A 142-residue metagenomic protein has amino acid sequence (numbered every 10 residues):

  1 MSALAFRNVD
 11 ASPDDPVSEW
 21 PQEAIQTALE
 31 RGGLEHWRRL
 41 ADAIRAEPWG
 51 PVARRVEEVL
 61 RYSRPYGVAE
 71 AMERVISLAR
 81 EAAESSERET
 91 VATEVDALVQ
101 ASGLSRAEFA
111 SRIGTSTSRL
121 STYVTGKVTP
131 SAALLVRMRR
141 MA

Functional and structural regions predicted by a protein language model:
M1-E57, S63, A69: DNA-contacting interfaces and partner/effector-binding or oligomerization modules in DNA-centric proteins
E73-A101: A short, Lys/Arg-rich alpha-helix, primarily the initiator
R74-A79, T129-A142: DNA major-groove recognition helix of helix-turn-helix/homeodomain DNA-binding modules
V95, R106, T117: Helix-turn-helix DNA-binding elements, focusing on the entry/boundary residues of the two helices that contact DNA
S102-S105, P130: Residue-level signal for the short linker/turn that defines the boundary of a DNA-recognition helix
S105-S111, L120: Short alpha-helical "recognition helix" segments of helix-turn-helix
G114-T129: Recognition helix of helix-turn-helix/homeodomain-like DNA-binding domains that insert into the DNA major groove
